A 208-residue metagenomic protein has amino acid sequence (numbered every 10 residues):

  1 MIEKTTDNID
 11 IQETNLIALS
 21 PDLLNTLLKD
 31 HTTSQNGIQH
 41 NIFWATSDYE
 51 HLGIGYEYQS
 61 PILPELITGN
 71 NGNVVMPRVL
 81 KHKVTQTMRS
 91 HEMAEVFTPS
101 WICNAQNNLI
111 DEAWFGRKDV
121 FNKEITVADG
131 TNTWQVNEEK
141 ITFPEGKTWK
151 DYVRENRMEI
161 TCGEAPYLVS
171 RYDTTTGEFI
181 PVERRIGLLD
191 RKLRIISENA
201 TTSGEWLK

Functional and structural regions predicted by a protein language model:
I2-K208: Class I S-adenosyl-L-methionine
